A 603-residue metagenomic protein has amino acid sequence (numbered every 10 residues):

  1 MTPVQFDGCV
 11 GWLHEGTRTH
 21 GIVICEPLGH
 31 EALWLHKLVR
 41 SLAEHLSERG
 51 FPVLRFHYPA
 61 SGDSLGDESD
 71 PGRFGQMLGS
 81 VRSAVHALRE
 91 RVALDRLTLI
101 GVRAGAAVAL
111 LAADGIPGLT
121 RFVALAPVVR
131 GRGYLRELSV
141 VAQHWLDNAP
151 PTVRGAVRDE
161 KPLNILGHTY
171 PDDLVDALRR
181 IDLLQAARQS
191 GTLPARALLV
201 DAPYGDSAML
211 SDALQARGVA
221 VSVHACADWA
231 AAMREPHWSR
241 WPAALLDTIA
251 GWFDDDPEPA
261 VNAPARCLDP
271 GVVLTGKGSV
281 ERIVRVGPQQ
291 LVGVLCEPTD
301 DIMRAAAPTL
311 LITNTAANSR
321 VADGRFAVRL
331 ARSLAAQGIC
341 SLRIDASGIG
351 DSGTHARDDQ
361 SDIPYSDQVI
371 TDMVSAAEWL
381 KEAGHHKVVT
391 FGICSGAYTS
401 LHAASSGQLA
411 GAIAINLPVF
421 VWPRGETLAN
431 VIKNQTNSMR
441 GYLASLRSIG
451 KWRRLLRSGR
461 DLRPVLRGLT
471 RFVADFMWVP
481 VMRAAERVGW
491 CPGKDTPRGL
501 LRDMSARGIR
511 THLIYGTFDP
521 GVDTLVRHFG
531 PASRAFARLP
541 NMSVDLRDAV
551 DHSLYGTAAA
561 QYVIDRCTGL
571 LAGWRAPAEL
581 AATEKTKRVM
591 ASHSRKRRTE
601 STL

Functional and structural regions predicted by a protein language model:
M1-H20, G251, D255-P308, G556: N-terminal cap/lid segment of alpha/beta-hydrolase-fold proteins
G16-H57, P298-D345, H355: Short, surface-exposed "cap/lid" segments of acyl-processing enzymes
L38, S69-R91, D359-E382: Alpha/beta-hydrolase active-site loop
H57-G72, I344-S361: Glycine-rich "HGGG/HGxG" loop immediately N-terminal to the catalytic nucleophile of the alpha/beta-hydrolase
R91-R103, E382-C394: Alpha/beta-hydrolase fold nucleophile elbow
I100-A109, A126, F391-S400: Gly/Ala-rich beta-loop-alpha elbow adjacent to hydrolase catalytic centers
I116-R217, V221-L246, A250, Q408-I564 (+1 more regions): The alpha/beta-hydrolase serine catalytic core
A231-K277, D545-L603: Catalytic active-site module of serine/aspartate enzymes centered on a nucleophile-bearing elbow/loop
